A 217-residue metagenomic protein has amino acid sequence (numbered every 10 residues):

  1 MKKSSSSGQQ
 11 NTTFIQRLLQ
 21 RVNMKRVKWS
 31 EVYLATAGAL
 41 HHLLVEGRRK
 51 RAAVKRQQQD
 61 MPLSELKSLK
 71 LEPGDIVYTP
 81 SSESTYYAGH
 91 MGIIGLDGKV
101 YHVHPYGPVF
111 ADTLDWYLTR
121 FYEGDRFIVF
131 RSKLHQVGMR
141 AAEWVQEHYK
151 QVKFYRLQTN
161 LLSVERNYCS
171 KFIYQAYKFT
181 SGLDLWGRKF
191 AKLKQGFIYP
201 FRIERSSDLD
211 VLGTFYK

Functional and structural regions predicted by a protein language model:
K2-N23, V27-A53, N160-K217: Activation targets extended, charge/polar-rich intrinsically disordered C-terminal tails
L34, S64, H102, E123 (+4 more regions): Compositionally biased, intrinsically disordered low-complexity regions enriched in proline and serine
L44-G98, Q136-M139, Q146, V164 (+1 more regions): ...with weaker cross-activation on analogous glycine-rich loops/strands in unrelated enzymes
R51, Y117-F121, Q146-Q151: Short amphipathic alpha-helical segments, especially helix-boundary/capping motifs
L71-S132, F154-V164: Glycine-rich catalytic cores of cysteine/serine-nucleophile enzymes that process amide/ester linkages in cell-envelope
D125-D184: Long, low-complexity intrinsically disordered regions
